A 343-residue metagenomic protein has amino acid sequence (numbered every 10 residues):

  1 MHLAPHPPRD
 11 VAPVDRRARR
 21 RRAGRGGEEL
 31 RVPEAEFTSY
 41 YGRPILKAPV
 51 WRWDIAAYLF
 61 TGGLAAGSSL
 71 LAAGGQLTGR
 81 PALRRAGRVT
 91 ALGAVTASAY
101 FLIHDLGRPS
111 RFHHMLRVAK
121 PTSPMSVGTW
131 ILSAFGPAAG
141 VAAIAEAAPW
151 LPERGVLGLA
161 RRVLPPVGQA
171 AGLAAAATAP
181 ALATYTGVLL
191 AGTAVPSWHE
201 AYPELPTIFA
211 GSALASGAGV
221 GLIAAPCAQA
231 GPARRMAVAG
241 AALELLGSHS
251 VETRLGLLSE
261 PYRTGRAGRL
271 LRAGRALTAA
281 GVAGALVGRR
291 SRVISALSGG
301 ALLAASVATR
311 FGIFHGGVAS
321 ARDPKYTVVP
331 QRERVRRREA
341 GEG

Functional and structural regions predicted by a protein language model:
M1-G343: Short amphipathic, positively biased membrane-proximal segments that drive organelle/inner-membrane targeting
